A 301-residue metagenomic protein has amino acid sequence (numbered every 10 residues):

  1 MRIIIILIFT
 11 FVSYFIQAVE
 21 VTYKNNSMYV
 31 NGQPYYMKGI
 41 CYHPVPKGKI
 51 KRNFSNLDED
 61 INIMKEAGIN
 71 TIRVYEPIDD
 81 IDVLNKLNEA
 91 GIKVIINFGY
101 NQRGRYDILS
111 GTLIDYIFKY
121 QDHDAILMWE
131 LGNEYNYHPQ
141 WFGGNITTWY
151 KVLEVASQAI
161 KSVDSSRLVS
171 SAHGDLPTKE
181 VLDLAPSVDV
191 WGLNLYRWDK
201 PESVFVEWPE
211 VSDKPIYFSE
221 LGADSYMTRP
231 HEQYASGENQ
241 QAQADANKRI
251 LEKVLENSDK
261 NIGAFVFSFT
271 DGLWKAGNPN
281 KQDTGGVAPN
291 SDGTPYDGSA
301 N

Functional and structural regions predicted by a protein language model:
M1-I8: Sec-dependent signal peptide recognition, specifically the positively charged N-region followed immediately by
F11-S13: N-terminal signal peptide c-region/cleavage motif recognized by signal peptidases
I16-E20: Boundary at the C-terminal end of the N-terminal hydrophobic targeting segment
Y23, Y29-V188, P201, V211: Active-site mouth of glycoside hydrolases
V30-Q33, K214-S225, I262, F267-N280: Short, solvent-exposed beta-strand-terminating loops
Q140-G143, T228-H231, W274-K281: Short aromatic-enriched loop/helix-cap "lid" or pocket-rim segments at secondary-structure transitions that line
T147-E256: Extracellular glycoside hydrolase catalytic/binding regions
F267-N301: Aromatic-rich peripheral "rim/lid" segments of glycoside hydrolase catalytic domains that contact and position glycan
